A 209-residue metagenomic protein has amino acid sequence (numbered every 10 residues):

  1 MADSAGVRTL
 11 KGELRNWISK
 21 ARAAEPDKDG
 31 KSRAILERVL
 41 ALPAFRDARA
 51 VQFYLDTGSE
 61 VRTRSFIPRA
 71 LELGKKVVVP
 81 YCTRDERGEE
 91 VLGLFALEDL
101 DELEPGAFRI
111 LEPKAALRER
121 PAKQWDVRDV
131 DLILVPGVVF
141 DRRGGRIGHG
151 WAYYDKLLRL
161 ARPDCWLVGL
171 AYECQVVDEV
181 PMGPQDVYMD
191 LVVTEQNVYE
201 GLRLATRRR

Functional and structural regions predicted by a protein language model:
M1-T9, E13, K20-A24, A116-R120 (+3 more regions): Surface-exposed, charge/polar-rich loops and edge strands
A2-D129: N-terminal active-site beta-alpha-beta segment that forms phosphate/nucleotide-binding and substrate-recognition loops
R38, R146-I147: Short linear sequence motifs
G58-E60, V139-F140, Q175: Short, solvent-exposed loop/turn segments at secondary-structure junctions
R62, Y153-Y154: Short phosphate-engaging motifs
G150: Short polar/charged helix/loop
